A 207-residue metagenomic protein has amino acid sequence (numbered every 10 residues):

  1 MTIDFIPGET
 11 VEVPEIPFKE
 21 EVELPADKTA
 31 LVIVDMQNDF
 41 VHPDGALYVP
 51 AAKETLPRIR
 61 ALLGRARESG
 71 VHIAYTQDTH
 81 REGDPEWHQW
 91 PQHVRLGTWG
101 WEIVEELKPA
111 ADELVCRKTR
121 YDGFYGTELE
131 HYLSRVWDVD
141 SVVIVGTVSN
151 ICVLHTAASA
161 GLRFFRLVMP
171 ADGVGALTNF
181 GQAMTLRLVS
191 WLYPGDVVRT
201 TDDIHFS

Functional and structural regions predicted by a protein language model:
M1-A30, G64-S69, Q92-S207: Active-site-adjacent betaalpha module
D4-T10, H42-A51: Acidic/histidine-rich helix-loop elements that form or flank divalent-metal/phosphate-binding sites at the catalytic
D27, G45-Q77: A short alpha/beta connector and helix-capping loop motif
K28-F40: Acidic-leg catalytic submotif of subtilisin-like serine proteases
V34, Q77, A171: Active-site flanking residues adjacent to catalytic metal/cofactor-binding acidic residues
N38, R81, G175: Short, glycine/acidic-enriched loop or turn micro-motifs at the edges of active sites
Q77-T79, T147-V148: Short, well-ordered beta-to-alpha junction loops that form the rim of enzyme active sites and present histidine/acidic
D84-P91: Metal-dependent catalytic neighborhoods of phosphoester/phosphodiester hydrolases
